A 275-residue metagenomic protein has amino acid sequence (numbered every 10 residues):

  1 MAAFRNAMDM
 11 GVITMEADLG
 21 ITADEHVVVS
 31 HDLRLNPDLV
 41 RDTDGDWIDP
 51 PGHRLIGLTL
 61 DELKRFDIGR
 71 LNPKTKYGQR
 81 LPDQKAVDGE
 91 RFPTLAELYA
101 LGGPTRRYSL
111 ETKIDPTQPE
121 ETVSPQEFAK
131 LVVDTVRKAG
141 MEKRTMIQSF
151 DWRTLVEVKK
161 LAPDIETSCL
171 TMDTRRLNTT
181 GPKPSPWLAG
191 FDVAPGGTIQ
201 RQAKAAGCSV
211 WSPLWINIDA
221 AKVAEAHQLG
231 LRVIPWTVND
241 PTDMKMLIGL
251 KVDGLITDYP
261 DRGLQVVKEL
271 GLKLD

Functional and structural regions predicted by a protein language model:
M1-D275: Phosphate-group recognition and catalysis centered on beta-loop-alpha active-site segments
